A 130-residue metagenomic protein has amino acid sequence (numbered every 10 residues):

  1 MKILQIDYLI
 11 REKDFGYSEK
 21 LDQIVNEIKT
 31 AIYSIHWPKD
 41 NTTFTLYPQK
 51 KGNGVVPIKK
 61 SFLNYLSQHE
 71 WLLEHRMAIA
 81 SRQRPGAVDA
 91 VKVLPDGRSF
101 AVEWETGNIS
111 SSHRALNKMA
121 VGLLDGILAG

Functional and structural regions predicted by a protein language model:
M1-A78: Interdomain/boundary linker segments immediately adjacent to catalytic/signaling cores
F44-K50, K59-D96, N108-N117, L124: Active-site metal-binding core of divalent-cation-utilizing nuclease and nuclease-like domains
R98-F100: Structural motif
D125-G130: Nucleic-acid nuclease catalytic cores
